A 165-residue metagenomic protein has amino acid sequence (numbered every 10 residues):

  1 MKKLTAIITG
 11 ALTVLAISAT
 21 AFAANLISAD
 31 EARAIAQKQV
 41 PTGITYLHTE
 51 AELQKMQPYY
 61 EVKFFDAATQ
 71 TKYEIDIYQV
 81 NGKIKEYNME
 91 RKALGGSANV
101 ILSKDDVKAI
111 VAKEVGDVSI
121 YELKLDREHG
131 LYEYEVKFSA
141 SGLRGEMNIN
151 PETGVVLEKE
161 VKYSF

Functional and structural regions predicted by a protein language model:
M1-F165: Long, terminal "pre-/pro-" and other extracytoplasmic accessory regions that lie outside the mature folded/catalytic
